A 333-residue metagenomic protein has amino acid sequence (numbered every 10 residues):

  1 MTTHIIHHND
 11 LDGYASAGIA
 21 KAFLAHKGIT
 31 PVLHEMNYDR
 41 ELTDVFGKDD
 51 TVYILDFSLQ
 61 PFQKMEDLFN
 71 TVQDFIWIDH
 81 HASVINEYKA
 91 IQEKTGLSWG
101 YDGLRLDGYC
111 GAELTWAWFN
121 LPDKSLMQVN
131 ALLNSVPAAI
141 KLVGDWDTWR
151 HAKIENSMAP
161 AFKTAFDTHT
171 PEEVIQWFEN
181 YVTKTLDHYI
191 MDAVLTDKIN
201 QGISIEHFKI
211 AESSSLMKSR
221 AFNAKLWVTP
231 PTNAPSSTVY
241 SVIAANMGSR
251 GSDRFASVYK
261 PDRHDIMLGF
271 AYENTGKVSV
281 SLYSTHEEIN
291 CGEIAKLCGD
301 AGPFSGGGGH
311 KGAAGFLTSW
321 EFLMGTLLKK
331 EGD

Functional and structural regions predicted by a protein language model:
M1-T164, T168, E172, I205-D333: Replace "Mg2+/Mn2+-dependent" with "divalent metal-dependent
E172-K209: Long, charge-rich alpha-helical interaction segments
